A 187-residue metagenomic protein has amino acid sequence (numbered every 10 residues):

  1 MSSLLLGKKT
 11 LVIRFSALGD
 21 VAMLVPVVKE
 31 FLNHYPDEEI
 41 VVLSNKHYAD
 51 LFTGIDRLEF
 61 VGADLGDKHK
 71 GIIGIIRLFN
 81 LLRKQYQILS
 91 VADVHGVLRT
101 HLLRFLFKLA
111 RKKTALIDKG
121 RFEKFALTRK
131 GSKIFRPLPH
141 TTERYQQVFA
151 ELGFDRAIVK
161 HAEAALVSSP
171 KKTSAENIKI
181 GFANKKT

Functional and structural regions predicted by a protein language model:
M1-T187: Catalytic machinery of carbohydrate-active enzymes, primarily nucleotide-sugar-dependent glycosyltransferases
